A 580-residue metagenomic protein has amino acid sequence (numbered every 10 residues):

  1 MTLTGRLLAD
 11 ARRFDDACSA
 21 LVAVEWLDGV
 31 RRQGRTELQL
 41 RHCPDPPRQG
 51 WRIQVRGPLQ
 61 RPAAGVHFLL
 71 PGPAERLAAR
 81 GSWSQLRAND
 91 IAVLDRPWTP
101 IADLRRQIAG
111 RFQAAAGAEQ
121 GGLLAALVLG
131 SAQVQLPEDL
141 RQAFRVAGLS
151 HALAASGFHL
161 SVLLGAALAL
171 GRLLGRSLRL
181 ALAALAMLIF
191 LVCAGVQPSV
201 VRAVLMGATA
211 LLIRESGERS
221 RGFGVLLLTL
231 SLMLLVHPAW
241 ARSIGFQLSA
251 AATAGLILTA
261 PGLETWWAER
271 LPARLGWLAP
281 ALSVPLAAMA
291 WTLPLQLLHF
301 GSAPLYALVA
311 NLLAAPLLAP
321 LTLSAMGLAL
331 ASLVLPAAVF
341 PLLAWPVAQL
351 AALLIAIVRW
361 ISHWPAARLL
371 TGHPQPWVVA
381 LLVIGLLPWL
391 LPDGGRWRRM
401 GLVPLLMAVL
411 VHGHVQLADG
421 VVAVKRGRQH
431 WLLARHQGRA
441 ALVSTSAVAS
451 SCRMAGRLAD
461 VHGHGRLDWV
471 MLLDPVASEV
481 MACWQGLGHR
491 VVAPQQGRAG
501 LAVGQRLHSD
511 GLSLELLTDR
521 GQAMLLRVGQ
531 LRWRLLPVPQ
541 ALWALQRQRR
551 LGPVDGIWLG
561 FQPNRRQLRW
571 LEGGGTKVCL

Functional and structural regions predicted by a protein language model:
M1-H151, R453, R457, P475 (+5 more regions): Membrane-interface helix/helix-cap signal primarily in integral membrane proteins
G5, G57, L127, S156 (+7 more regions): Divalent metal-coordination and catalytic microenvironments
L86, L136-L308, T371-A418, V578-C579: Hydrophobic alpha-helical transmembrane segments in multi-pass membrane proteins
G117-G121, R176-L182, L317: Membrane-interfacial loop-to-helix junctions in multi-pass transporters
Q133, L234, A239-R242, R359-G394 (+2 more regions): Core dinuclear metal-dependent hydrolase active-site scaffold
L149-L174, G465-L487, I557-Q567: Di-metal (Zn2+ and/or Mg2+/Mn2+) metal-binding site signature of metallo-dependent hydrolases with the MBL/beta-CASP
L256-A366: Alpha-helical transmembrane segments of multi-pass integral membrane proteins
